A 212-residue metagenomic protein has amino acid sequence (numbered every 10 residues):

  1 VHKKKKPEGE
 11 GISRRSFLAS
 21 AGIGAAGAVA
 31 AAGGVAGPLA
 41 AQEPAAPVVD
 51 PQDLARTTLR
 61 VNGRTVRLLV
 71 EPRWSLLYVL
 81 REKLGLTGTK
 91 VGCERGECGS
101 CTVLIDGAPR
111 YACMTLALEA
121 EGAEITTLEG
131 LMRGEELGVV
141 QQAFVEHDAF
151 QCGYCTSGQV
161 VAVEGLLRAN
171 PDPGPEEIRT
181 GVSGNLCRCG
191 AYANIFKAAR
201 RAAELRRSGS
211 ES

Functional and structural regions predicted by a protein language model:
V1-I12: N-terminal secretory signal peptides
I12-G34: N-terminal export leaders
A32-L69, E211-S212: C-terminal segment of N-terminal export signals and the immediately downstream linker at the start of the mature
R60, L104-I105: A general beta-strand register signal
L68-V70, A112-C113: Short capping micro-motif at the N-terminus of alpha-helices
R73-T87, M114-S212: Ferredoxin-type iron-sulfur electron-transfer modules in oxidoreductases and energy-metabolism complexes
G92-E97: Short, glycine-/polar-rich solvent-exposed loops and beta-turns at beta-strand/coil boundaries
